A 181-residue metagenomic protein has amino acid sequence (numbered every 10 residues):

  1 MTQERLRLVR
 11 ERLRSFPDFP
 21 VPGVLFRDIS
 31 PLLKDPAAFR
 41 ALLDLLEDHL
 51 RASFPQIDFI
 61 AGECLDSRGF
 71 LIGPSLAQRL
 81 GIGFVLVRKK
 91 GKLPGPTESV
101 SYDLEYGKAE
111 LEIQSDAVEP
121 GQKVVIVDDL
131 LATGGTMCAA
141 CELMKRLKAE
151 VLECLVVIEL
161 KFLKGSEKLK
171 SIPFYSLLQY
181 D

Functional and structural regions predicted by a protein language model:
M1-D181: PRPP-associated nucleotide enzymes
